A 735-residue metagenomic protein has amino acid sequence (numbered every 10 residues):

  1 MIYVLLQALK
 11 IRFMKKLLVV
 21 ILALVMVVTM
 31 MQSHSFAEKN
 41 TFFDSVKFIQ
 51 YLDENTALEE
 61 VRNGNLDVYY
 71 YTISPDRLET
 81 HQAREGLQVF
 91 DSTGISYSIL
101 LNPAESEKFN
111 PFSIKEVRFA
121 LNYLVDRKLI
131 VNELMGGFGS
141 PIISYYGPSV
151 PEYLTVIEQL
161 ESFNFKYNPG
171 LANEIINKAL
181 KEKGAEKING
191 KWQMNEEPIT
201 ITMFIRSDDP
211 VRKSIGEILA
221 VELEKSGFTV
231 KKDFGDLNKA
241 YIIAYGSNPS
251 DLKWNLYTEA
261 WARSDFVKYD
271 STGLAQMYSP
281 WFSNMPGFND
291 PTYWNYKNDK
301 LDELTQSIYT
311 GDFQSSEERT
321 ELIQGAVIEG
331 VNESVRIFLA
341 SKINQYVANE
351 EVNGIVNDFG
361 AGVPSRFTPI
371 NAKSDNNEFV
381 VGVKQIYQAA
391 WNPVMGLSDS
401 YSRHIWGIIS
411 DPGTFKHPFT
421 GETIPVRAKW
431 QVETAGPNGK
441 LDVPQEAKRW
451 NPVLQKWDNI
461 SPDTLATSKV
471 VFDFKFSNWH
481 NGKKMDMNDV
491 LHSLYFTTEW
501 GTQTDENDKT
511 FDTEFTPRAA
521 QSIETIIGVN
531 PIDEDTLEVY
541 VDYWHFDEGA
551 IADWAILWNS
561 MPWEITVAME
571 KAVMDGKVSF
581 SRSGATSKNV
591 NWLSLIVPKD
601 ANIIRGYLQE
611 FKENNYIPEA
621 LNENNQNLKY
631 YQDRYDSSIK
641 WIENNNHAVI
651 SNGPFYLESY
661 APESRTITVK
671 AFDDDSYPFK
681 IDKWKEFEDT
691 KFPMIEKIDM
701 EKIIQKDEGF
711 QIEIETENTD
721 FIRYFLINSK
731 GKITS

Functional and structural regions predicted by a protein language model:
F36, K47-E105, K128, E133-L134 (+7 more regions): Extracellular/periplasmic solute-recognition and catalytic clefts
N40, Q50, T72-I175, Q193-N195 (+3 more regions): Local pocket/hinge segments that shape ligand/substrate recognition
F43-Q50, A57, V68, P198-S207 (+6 more regions): Short, well-ordered beta-strand elements
A57-N65, K108-A120, L124, L441-E506: Aromatic- and charge-enriched surface segment that lines or borders ligand/interaction sites
S113-V221, K225, G325, P369-G382 (+3 more regions): Append "and occasionally in soluble cytosolic enzymes with long acidic Gly/Pro-rich linkers
Y123, E351, T510-Y630, S651-Y656 (+2 more regions): Surface-exposed binding/hinge segments that line and control ligand-binding clefts or catalytic entry sites
V131, K231-A240, D270-N349, D458 (+6 more regions): Extracytoplasmic/peripheral linker and loop segments enriched in polar/acidic and small residues with frequent Thr/Pro
G273-Q276, F282, Y346-A389, L397-Y401 (+6 more regions): Long beta-strand-rich cores associated with HINT superfamily self-processing modules
